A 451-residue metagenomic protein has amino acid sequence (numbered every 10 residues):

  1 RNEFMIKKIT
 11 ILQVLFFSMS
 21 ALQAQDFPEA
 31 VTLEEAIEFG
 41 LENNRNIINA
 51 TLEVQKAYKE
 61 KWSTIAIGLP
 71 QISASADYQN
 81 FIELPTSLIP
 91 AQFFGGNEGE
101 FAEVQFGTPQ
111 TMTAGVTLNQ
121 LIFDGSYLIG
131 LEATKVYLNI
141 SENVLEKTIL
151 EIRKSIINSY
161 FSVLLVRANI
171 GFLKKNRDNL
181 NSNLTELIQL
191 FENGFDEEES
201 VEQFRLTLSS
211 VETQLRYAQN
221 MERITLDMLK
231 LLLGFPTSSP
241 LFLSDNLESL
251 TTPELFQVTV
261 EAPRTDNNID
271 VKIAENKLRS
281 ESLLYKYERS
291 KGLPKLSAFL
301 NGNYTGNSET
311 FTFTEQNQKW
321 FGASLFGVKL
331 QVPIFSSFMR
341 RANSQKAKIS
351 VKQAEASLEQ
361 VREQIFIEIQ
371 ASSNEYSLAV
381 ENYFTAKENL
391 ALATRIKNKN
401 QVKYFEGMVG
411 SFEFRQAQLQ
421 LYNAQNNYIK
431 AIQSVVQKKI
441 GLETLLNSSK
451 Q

Functional and structural regions predicted by a protein language model:
R1-F39, L88-E98, Q219-V260, E443-Q451: Terminal intrinsically disordered/low-complexity segments used for targeting and assembly
A24-S73, D77, E83, T237 (+4 more regions): Bacterial Sec-pathway N-terminal export signals of envelope proteins
Q25-P28, S75-V116, N246-E254, F299-V332: Small/polar, glycine/serine/threonine/aspartate-rich low-complexity segments that form flexible
I48-L52, I65, I122-I149, E199 (+6 more regions): Sec/SRP-type N-terminal targeting helices
K59, T148-T265, E375, A379 (+1 more regions): Periplasmic alpha-helical coiled-coil/stalk elements that build and connect Gram-negative outer-membrane
W62, T117, L284-Y287, K329: Outer-membrane beta-barrel architecture
A66, T213-F235, E388-S448: Short segments within alpha-helical structural elements
